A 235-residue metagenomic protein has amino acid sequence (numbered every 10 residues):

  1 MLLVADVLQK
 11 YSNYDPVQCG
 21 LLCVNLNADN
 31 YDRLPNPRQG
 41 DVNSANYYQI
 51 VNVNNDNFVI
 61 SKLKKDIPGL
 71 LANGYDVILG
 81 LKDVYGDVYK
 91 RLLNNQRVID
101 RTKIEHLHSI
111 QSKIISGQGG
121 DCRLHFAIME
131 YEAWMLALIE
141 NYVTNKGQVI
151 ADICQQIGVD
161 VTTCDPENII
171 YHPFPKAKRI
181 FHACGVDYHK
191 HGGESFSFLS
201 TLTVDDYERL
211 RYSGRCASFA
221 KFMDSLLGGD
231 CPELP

Functional and structural regions predicted by a protein language model:
L2-Q49, N54-P235: C-terminal accessory helical subdomains adjacent to catalytic cores in phosphodiester- and nucleotide-handling enzymes
